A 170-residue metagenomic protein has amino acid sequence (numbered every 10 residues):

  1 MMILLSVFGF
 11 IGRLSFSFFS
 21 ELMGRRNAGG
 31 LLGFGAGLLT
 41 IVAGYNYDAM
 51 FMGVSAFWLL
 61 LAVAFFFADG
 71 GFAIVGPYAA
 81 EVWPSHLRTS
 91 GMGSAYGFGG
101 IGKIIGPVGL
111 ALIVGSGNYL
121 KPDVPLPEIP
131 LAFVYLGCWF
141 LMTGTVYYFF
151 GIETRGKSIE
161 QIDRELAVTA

Functional and structural regions predicted by a protein language model:
M1-A170: Transmembrane-helix signature of 12-pass secondary carriers
